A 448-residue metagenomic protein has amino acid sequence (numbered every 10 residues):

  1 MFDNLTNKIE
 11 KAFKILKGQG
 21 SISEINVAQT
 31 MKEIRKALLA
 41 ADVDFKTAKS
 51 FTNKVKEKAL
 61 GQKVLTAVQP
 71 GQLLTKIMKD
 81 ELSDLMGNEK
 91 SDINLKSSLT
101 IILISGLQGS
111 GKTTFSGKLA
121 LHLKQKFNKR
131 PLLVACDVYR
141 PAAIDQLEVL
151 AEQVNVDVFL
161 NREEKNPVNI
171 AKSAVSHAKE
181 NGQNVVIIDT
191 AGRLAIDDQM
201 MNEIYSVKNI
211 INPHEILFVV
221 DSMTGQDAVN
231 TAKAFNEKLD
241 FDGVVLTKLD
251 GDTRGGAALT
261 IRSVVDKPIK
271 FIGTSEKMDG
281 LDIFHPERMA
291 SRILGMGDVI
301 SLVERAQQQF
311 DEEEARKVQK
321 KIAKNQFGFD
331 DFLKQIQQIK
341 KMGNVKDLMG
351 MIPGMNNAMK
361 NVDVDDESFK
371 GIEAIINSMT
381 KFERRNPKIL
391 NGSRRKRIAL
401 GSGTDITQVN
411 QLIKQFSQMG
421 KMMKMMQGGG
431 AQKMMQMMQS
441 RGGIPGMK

Functional and structural regions predicted by a protein language model:
F2-Q19, R288-K448: Long amphipathic alpha-helical segments used for membrane anchoring, targeting, substrate engagement, or oligomerization
K8-C136, A143-E164, I170-T190: Primarily NTPase-proximal linker/entry elements flanking Walker-type ATP/GTP-binding cores
L16, D42-D44, M78, L107 (+9 more regions): Residue-level signature of catalytic and energy-coupling elements of molecular machines, predominantly ATP/GTP-dependent
Q19, N26, T66, D92-K96 (+16 more regions): Replace "in large, NTP-powered and nucleic-acid-processing enzymes" with "in large, NTP-powered factors and other
G109-S110, Y139-P141, K165-P167, G192-I196 (+2 more regions): Short, small-residue-enriched loops and turns at beta-alpha junctions that line or gate enzyme active sites
K126-L132, V154-V158, V186, I211-I216 (+2 more regions): Short, surface-exposed connector motifs at secondary-structure boundaries
P141-L147, A228, A257: Short, glycine/polar-rich helix-capping loops at beta-to-alpha or helix-loop-helix junctions that flank or form
A171-V175, K179, Q183, A195 (+2 more regions): Conserved phosphate-handling catalytic cores of large alpha/beta enzymes
